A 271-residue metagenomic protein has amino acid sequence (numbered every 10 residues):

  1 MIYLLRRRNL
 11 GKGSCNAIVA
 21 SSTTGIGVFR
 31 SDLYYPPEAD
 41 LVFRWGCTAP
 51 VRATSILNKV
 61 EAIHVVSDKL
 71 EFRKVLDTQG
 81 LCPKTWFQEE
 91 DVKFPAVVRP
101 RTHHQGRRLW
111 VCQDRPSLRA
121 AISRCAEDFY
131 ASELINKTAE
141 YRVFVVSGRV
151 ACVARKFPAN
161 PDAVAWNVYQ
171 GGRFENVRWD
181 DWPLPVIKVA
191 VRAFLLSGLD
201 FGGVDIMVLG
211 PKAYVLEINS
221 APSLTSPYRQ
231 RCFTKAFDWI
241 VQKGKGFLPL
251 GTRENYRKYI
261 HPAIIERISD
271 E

Functional and structural regions predicted by a protein language model:
I2, V150-A151, A213-Y214: Hydrophobic residues embedded in beta-strands of well-ordered beta-sheets
I2-E90: Conserved N-proximal alpha/beta basic substrate-recognition cap immediately N-terminal to, or forming the N-lobe
I26-F29, I135-T138, G198-F201: Short solvent-exposed loop/turn micro-motifs enriched in small/polar/acidic residues
L41-F43, A96-R99, V143-V145, K212-S226: A short beta-strand motif that forms the metal-chelation/ATP-contact edge of phosphoryl-transfer active sites
I63, F72, A96-A120, A139-R142: Glycine-rich phosphate-binding loop of ATP-grasp-fold ATP-dependent ligases
W110-F194: Phosphate-binding site of ATP-dependent enzymes
D181, L195, L199, V208-E271: C-terminal active-site "lid" helix and adjoining low-complexity regulatory extension at the edge of ATP-using catalytic
V204-I206: Hydrophobic residue at the +6 position relative to the catalytic HRD Asp in the kinase catalytic loop
